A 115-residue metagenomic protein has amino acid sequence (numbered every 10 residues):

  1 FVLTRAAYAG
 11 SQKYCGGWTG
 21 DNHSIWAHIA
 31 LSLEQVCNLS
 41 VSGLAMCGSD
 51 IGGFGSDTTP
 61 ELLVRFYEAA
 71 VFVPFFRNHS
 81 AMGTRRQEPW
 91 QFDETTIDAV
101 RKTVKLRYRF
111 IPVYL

Functional and structural regions predicted by a protein language model:
F1-L115: Catalytic-domain carbohydrate-binding cleft regions of carbohydrate-active enzymes
